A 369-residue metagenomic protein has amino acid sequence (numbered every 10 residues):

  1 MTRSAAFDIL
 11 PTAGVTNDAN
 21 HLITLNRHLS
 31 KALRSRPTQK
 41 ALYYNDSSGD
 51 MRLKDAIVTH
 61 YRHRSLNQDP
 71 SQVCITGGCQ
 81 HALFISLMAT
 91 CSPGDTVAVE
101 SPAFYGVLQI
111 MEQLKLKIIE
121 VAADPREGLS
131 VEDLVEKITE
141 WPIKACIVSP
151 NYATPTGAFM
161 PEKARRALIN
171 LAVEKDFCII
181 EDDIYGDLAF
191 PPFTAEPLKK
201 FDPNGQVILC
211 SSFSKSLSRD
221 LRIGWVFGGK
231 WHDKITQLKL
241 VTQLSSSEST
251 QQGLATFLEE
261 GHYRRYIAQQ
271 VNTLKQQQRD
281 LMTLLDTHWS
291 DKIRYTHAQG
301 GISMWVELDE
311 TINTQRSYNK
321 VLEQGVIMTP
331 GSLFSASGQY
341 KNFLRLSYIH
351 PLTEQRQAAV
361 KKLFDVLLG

Functional and structural regions predicted by a protein language model:
M1-S48, F177, E323-V326: N-terminal "arm"/small-domain region of PLP-dependent enzymes with the aminotransferase-like
T2-F7, S30-K40, T256-R265, L285-T287 (+4 more regions): Inter-domain helical "communication" segments and dimerization helices that couple sensory or membrane-embedded modules
P11-T12, I147-S149, I180-D183, S211 (+4 more regions): Short beta-strand segments
Q39-D176, I180, G186-F201, I208 (+1 more regions): Conserved core of the PLP fold type I
F84, M88, V131-T139, R166 (+3 more regions): Amphipathic, non-transmembrane alpha-helical secondary structure
P203-N272: Conserved core segment of the aminotransferase class I/II
G228, W305-T311, M328-V366: Conserved PLP-binding active-site segment of the aspartate aminotransferase-like
N272-M282, R294-E307: Conserved glycine-rich beta-strand-loop-beta hairpin in the small C-terminal domain of fold type I
